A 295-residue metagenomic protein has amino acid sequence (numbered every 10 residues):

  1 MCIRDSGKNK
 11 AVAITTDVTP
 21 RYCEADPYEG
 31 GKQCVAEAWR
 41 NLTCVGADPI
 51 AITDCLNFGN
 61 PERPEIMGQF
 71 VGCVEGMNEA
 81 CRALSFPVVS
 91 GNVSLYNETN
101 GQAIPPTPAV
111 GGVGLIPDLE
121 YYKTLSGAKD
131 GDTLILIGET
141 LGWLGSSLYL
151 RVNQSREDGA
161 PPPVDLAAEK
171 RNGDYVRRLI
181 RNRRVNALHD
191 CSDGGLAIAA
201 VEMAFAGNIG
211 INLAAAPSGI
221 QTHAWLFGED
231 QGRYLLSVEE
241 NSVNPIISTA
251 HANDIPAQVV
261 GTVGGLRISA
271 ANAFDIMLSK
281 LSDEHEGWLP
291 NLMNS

Functional and structural regions predicted by a protein language model:
M1-D5: Conserved small/polar residues in nucleotide/adenosyl-binding loops
G7-T15, V45-I52: Short coil-to-beta-strand
A11-C23, S147-P163: Gly-rich Lys/Arg/Thr-decorated short loops/hinges at beta-loop-alpha junctions or inter-strand turns that position
V18-R21, A51-G145, V259-T262: Glycine-rich anion-binding loops of enzyme active sites
T19-D26, R183-N186: A short glycine/serine-rich beta->alpha loop
P27-T53, G72-A83, Y175-R178, P245-T249: Small-aliphatic-rich amphipathic alpha-helix that forms the alpha element of a beta-alpha
G31-Q33, G114-P117, P163-G173, L213-I220: A general structural motif
C73-A80, L84-V89, V93-A109, D158-P161 (+2 more regions): Glycine-/charge-enriched secondary-structure boundary and capping motifs
